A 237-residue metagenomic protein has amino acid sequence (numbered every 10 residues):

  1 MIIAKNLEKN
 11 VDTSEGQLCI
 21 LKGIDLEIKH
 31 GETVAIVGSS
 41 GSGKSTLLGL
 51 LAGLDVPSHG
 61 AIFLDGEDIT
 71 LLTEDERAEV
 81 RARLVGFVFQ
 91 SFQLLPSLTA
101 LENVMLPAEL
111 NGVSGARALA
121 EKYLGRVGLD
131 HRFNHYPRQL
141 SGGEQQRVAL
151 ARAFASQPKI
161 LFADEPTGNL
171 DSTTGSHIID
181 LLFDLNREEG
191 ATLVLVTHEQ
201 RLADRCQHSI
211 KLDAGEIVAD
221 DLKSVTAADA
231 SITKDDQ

Functional and structural regions predicted by a protein language model:
I2-L212: ABC family nucleotide-binding domain
E216-Q237: Conserved beta-strand-loop-alpha-helix hinge in the C-terminal portion of ABC ATPase nucleotide-binding domains
